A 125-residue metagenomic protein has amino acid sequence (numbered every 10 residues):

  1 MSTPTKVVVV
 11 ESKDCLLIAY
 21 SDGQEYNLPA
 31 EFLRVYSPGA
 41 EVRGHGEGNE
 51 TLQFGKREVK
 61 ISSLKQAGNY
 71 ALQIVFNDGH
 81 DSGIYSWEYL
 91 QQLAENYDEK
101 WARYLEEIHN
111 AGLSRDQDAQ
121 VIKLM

Functional and structural regions predicted by a protein language model:
M1-M125: Motif-centric detector for short Cys/His coordination patterns
